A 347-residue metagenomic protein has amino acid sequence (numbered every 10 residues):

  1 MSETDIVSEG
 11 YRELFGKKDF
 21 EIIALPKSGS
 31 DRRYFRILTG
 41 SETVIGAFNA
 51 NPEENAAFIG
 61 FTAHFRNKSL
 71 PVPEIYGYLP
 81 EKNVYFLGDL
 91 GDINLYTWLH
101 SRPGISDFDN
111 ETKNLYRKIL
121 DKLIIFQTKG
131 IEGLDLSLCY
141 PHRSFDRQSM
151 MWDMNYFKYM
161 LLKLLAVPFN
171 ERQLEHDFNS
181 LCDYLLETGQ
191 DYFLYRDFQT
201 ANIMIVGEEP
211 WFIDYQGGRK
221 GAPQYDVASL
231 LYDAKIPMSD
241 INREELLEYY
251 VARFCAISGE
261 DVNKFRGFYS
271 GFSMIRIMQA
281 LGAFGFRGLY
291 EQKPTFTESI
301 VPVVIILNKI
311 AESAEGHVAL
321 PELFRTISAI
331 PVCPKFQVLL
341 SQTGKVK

Functional and structural regions predicted by a protein language model:
M1-V84, D89, I93, Y192 (+2 more regions): Conserved NTP-binding catalytic cores of kinases and kinase-like/nucleotidyltransferase enzymes across multiple kinase
V7, Y11-L14, I131-R143, Q148 (+2 more regions): An alpha-helical support segment within catalytic cores of ATP-dependent transferases
R33-L38, G46, Q127, L181-Y225 (+1 more regions): Active-site acidic catalytic loop and adjacent metal/ATP-binding pocket of ATP-dependent phosphoryl transfer enzymes
F35-W152, K163: ATP-binding pocket architecture of kinase catalytic cores
H142-F145, V262-S273, E298: All-alpha amphipathic helical-bundle segments outside canonical DNA-binding/catalytic cores that form hydrophobic
S149, Y195, Q216-K220, R266-M274: Secondary-structure capping and boundary motifs in well-ordered enzyme cores
N155-L164, P223-G259, G271-E291, V303-A311: Active-site activation/catalytic loop segments of kinase-like enzymes and analogous catalytic loops in related
G282-K347: ATP/Mg2+ or Mg2+-diphosphate-binding catalytic cores that bind nucleotide phosphates or diphosphates via glycine-rich
